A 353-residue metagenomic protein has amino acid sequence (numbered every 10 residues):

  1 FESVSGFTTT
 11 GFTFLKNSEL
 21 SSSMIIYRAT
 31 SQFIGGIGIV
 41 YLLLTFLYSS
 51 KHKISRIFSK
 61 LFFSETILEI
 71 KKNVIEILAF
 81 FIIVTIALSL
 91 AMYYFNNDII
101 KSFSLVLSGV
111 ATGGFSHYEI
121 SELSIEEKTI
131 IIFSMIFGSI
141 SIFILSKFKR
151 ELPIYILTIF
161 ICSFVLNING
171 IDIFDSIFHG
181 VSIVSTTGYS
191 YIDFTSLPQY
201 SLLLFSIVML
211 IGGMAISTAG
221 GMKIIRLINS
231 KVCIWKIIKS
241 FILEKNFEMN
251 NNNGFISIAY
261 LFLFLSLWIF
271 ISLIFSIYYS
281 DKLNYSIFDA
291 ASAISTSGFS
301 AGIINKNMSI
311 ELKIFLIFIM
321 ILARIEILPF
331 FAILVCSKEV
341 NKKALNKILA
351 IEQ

Functional and structural regions predicted by a protein language model:
F1-Q353: Membrane-proximal intracellular helices of multi-pass ion channels
